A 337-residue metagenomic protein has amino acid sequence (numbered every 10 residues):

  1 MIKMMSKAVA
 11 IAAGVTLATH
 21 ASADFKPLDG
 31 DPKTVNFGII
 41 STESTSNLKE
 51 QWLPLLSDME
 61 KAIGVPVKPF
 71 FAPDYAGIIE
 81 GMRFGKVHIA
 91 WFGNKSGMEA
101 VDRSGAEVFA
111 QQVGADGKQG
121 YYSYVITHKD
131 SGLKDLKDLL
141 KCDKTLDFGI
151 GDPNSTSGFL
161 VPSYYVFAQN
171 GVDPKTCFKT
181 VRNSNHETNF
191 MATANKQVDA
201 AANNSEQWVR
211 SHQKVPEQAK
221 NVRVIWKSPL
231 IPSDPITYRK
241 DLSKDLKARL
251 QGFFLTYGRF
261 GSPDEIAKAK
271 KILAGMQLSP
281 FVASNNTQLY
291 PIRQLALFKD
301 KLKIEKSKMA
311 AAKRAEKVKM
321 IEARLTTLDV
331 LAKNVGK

Functional and structural regions predicted by a protein language model:
M1-V9: Bacterial N-terminal signal peptides that target proteins for export
A18-A21: N-terminal signal peptide c-region/cleavage motif recognized by signal peptidases
L28-K33, E43-S44, E50, P54 (+1 more regions): An extracytoplasmic/periplasmic, membrane-proximal ligand-sensing/linker region
P32, N36-E60, A72, K95 (+2 more regions): Bilobed "Venus flytrap"/periplasmic-binding protein-like clamshell domains and structurally analogous long
N36, I40-S41, G114-Y124, P216-Q251 (+1 more regions): Periplasmic-binding protein-like
A76-A90, R103, Y121, H186-A201: Short helices/loops that flank or line small-molecule/ion binding pockets
M82-R83, L139, T193-A194, I236 (+1 more regions): Hydrophobic residues within well-ordered alpha-helices
N94-G105, F167-A168, A192-N195, D199-K220 (+1 more regions): A ligand-binding cleft/hinge motif common to bilobed small-molecule-binding domains
